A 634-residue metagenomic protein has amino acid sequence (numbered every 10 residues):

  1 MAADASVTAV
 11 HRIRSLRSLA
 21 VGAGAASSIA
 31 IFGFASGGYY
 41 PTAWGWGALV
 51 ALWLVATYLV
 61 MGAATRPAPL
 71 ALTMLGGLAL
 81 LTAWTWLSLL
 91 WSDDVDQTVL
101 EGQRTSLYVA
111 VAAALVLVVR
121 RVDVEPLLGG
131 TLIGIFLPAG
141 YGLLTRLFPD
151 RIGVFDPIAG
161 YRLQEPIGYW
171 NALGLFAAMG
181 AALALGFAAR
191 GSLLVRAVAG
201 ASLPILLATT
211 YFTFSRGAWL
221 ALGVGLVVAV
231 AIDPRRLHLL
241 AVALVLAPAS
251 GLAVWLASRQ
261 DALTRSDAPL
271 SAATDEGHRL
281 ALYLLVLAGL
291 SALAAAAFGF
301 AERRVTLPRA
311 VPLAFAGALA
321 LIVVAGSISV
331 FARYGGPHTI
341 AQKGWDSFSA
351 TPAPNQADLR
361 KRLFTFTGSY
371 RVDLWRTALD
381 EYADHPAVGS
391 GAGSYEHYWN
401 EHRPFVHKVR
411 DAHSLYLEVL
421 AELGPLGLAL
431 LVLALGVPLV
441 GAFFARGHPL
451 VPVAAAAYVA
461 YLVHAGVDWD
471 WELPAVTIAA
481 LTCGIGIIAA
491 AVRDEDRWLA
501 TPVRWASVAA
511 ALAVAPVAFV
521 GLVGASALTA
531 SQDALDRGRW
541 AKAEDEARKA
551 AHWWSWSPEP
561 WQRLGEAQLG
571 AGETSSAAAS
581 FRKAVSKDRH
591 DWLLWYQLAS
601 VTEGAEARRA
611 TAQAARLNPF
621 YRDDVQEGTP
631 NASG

Functional and structural regions predicted by a protein language model:
M1-L100, L107-I133, V154, A184-G200 (+10 more regions): Transmembrane signal-anchor hairpin modules in multi-pass inner-membrane enzymes, especially those that act on
I29-F32, G200-T213, A460-G466: Membrane-interface alpha helices of multi-pass inner-membrane proteins
G33-Y40, E418-L423, V453-A480: Membrane helix-loop boundary segments at the extracytoplasmic
W86-S92, F136-F176, P204-T213, W219-L220 (+5 more regions): Membrane-interfacial helix-loop-helix modules of multi-pass inner-membrane proteins that assemble, modify, or transport
Y169, P352-R410, Y416, L423-A429: TM-adjacent membrane-interface loops and short helices in multi-pass inner/ER membrane proteins
V198, P425-V453: Hydrophobic transmembrane alpha-helices and their immediate junctions
K549-A550, K583-A584, Q613-A614: Canonical positions in the second alpha-helix
